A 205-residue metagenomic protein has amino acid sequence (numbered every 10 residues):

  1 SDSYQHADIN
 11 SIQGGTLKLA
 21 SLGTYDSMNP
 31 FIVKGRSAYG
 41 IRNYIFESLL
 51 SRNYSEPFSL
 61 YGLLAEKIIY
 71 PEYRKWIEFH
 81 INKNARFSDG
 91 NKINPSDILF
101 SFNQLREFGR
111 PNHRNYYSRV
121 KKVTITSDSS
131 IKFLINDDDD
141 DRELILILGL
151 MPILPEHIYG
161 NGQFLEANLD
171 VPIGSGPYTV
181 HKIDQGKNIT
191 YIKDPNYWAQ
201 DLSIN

Functional and structural regions predicted by a protein language model:
D2-H6, G15-Y73, H80, N103 (+1 more regions): N-terminal lobe/hinge region of extracytoplasmic solute-binding protein
H6, L22-Y25, V33, Y54-S55 (+9 more regions): Solvent-exposed coil/turn segments that connect beta secondary-structure elements in extracytoplasmic/periplasmic
N10, D26-I32, P57-L60, S88 (+3 more regions): Short, solvent-exposed loop/turn elements at domain surfaces
N10, K34-G40, K67-P111, T126 (+1 more regions): Aromatic- and charge-enriched surface segment that lines or borders ligand/interaction sites
N10-G14, I68-Y73, T124-S127, V171-P172 (+2 more regions): Extracellular/periplasmic catalytic domains that process cell-envelope and extracellular macromolecules
S48, L64-K67, R119-K122, T179 (+1 more regions): Residues located in well-ordered beta-strands
L50-E56, L148-N205: Gly/Pro-rich hinge or "lid" segments in bacterial periplasmic/extracellular proteins
R114-G160, P177-D184: Surface-exposed binding/hinge segments that line and control ligand-binding clefts or catalytic entry sites
